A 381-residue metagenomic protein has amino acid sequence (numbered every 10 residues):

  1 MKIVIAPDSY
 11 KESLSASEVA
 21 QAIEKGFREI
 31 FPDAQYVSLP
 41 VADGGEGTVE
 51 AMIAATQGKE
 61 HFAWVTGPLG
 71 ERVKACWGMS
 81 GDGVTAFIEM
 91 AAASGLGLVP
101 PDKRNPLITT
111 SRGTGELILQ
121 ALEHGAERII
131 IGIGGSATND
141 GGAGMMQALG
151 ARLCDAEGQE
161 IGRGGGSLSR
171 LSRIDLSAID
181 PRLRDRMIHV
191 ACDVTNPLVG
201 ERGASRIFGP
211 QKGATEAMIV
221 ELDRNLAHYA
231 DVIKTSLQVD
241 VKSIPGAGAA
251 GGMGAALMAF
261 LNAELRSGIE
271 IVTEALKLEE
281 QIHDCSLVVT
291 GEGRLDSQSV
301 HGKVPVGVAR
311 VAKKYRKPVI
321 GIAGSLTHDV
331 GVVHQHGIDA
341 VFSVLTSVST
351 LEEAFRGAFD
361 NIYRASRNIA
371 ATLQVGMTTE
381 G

Functional and structural regions predicted by a protein language model:
M1-I133, A137-G381: N-terminal loops that bind phosphate or other acidic moieties and the adjacent beta-alpha structural core
